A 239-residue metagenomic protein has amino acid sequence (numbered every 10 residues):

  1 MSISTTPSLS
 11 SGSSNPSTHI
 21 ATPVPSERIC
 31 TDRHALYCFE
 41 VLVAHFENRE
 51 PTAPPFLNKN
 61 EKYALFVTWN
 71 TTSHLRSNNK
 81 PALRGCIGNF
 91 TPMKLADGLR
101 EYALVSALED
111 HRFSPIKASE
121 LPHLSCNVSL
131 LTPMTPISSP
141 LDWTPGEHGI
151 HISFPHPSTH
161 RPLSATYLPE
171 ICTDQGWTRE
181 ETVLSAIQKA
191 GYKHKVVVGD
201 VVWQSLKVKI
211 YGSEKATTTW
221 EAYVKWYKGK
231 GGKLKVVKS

Functional and structural regions predicted by a protein language model:
M1-S239: Basic nucleic-acid-binding interfaces
